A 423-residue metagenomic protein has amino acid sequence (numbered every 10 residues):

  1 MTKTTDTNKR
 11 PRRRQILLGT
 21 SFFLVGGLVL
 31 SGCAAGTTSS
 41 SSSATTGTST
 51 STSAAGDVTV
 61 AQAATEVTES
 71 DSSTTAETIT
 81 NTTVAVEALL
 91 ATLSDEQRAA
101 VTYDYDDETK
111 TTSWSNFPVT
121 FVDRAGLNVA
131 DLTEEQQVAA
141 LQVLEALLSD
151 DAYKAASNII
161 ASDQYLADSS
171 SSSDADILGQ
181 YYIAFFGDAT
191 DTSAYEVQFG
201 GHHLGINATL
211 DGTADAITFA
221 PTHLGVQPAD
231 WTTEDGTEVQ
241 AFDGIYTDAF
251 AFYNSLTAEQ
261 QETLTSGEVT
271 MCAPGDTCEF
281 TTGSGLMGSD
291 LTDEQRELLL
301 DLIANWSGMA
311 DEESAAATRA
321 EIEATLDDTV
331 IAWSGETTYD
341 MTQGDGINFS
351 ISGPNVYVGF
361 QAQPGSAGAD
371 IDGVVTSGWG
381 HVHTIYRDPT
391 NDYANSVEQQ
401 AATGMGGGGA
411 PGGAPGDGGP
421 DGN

Functional and structural regions predicted by a protein language model:
T2-T37: Secretory targeting and sorting signals
L30-V58: Bacterial lipoprotein signal-peptidase II cleavage site
S53-D95, A99-A130, V138-S149, K154-N423: A cross-kingdom marker for long, charged
